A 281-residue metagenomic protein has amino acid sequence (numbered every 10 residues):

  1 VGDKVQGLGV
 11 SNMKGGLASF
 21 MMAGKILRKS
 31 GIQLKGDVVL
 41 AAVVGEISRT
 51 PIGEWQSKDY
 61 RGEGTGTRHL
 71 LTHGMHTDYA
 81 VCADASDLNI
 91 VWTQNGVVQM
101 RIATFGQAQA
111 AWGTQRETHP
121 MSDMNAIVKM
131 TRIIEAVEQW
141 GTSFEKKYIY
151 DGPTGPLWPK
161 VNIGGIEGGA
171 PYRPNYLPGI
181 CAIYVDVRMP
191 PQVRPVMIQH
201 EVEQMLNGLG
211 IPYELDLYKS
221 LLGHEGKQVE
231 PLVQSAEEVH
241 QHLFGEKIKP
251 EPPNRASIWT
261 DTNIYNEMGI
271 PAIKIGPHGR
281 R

Functional and structural regions predicted by a protein language model:
V1-S11, D84: Catalytic-core environment of secreted peptidases
G7-S11, R49-R61, G113-M124: Flexible, glycine/proline-enriched loop segments at strand-loop-helix junctions that form or flank small-ligand binding
M13-N95: Acidic/histidine-rich catalytic neighborhood of metal-dependent amide-processing enzymes
S48, A85, R101-R281: Metal-dependent amide/peptide-bond hydrolase catalytic core, centered on the "pita-bread" metallohydrolase fold
